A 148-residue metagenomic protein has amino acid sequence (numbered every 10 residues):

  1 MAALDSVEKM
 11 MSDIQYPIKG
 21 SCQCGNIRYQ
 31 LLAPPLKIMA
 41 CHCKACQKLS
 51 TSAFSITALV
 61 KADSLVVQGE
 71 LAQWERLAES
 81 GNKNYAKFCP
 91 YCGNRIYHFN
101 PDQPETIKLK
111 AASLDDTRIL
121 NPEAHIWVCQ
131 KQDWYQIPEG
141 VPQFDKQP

Functional and structural regions predicted by a protein language model:
A2-P148: A short Gly-Trp-Pro
